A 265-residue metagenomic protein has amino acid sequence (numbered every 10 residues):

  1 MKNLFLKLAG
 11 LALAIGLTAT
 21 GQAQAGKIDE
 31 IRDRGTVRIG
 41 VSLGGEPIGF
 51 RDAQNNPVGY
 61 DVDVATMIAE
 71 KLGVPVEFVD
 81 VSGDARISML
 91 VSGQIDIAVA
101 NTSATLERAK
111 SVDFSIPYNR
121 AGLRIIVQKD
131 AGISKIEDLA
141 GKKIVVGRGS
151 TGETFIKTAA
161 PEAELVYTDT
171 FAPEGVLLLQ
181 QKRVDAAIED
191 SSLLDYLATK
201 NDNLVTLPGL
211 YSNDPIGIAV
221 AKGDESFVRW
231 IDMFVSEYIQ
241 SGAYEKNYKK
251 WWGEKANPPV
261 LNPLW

Functional and structural regions predicted by a protein language model:
A25-N101: Extracytoplasmic small-molecule ligand-binding "clamshell" domains of the periplasmic binding protein/Venus flytrap
R38-P47, P57-K71, S103, R124-E174 (+1 more regions): Bilobed "Venus flytrap"/periplasmic-binding protein-like clamshell domains and structurally analogous long
V62-K71, E137, K142-K143, S150-T151 (+1 more regions): Extended ligand-binding regions for polar small-molecule ligands
T66, E70, P75-D138, V205: Acidic, polar ligand-binding/catalytic clefts
E77-S88, A131, V166-Q181, D214: Short helix-initiation/N-cap motifs at beta->coil->alpha
A85-S88, N101-K110, F155-T158, Q180-S212: A ligand-binding cleft/hinge motif common to bilobed small-molecule-binding domains
N119-V127, P173, S191, D195-S236 (+1 more regions): Periplasmic-binding protein-like
T151-T170, D202-L207, S236-W265: Ligand-binding clefts/hinges and TM-proximal coupling segments of bilobed small-molecule sensing domains
